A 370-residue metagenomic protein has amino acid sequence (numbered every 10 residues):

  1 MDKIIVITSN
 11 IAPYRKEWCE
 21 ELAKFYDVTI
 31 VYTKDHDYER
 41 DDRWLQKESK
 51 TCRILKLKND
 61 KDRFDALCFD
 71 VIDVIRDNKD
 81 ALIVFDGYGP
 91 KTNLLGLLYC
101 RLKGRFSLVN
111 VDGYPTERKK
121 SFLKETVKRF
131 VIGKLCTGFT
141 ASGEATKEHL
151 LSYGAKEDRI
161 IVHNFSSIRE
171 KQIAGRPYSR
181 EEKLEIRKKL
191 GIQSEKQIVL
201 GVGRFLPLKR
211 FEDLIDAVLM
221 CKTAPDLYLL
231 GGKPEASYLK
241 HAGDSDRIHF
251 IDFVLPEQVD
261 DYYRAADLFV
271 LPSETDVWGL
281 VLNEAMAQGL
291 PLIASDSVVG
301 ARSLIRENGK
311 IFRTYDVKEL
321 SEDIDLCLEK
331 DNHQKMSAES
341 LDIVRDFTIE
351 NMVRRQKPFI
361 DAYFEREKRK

Functional and structural regions predicted by a protein language model:
R105-L123, L135-G138, R169: A short, histidine- and acid-enriched strand-loop-helix "catalytic/donor-clamping" loop that lines the nucleotide-sugar
C136-L184: Donor nucleotide-sugar binding/catalytic pocket of nucleotide-sugar-dependent glycosyltransferases
Q193-K209, I215-V218: Conserved donor-binding/catalytic core segment of Leloir-type glycosyltransferases
S237-V254: Nucleotide-activated donor-binding/catalytic signature segment of Leloir-type glycosyltransferases, i.e., the conserved
F253-V254, D261-A266: Short alpha-helical donor nucleotide-sugar binding micro-motif in glycosyltransferases
E274: Aromatic "clamp/platform" in nucleotide-sugar-dependent glycosyltransferases that forms part of the donor/acceptor
P291-S295: Short hydrophobic beta-strand element within catalytic cores of glycosyltransferases and related nucleotide-activated
R306-V317, D325-D331: Conserved acidic donor-binding segment of nucleotide-sugar-dependent glycosyltransferases
